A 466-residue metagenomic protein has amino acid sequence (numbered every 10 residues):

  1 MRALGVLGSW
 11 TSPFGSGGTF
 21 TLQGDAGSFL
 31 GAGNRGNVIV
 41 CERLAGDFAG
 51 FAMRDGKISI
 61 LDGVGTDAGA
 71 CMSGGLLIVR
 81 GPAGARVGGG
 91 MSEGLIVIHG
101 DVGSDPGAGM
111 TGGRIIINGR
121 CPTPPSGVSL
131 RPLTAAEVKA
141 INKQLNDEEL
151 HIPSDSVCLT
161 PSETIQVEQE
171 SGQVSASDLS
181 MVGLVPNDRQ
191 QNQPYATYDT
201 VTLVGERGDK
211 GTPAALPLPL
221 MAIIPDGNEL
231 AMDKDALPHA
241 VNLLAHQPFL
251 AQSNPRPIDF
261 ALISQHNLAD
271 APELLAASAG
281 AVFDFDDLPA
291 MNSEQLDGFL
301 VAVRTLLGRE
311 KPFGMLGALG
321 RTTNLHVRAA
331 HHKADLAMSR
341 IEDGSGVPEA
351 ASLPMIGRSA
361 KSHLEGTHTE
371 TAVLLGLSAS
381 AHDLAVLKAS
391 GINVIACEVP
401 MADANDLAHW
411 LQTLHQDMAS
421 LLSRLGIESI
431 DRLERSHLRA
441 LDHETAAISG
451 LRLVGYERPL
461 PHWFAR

Functional and structural regions predicted by a protein language model:
M1-G183: Long, distal/terminal scaffolding or interaction modules with repetitive or compositionally biased sequence
L4, H99, G376-L377, L411: Charged, low-complexity surface patches
V6, S16, D25, L44 (+5 more regions): Alpha/beta enzyme core
L7-T11, T19-S59, G63-D67, V201-A222 (+2 more regions): A contiguous, well-structured "functional interface" segment within a domain
W10, G15, N34, F48 (+14 more regions): Conserved active-site and cofactor/substrate-binding residues in soluble primary-metabolism enzymes
N37, G56, G75, G94 (+7 more regions): Structural beta-strand/beta-sheet cores of well-ordered domains, especially the beta-sheet scaffolds that support
R86, E93, G100-A176, S362-G366 (+1 more regions): Gly/Ser/Thr/Ala-enriched C-terminal appendages of enzymes
E149-L275, D417, E428, L433-R466: N-terminal capping/small domains of soluble enzymes
